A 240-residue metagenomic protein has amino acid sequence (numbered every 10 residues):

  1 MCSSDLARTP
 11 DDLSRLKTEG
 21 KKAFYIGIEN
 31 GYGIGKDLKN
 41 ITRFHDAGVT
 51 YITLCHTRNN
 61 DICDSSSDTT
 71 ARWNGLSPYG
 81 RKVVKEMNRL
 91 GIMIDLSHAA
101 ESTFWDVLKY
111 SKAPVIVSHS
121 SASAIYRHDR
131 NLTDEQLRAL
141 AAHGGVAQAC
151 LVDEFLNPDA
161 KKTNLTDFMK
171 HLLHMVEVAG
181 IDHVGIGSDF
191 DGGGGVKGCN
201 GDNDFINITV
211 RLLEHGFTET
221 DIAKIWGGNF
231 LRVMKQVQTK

Functional and structural regions predicted by a protein language model:
M1-S3: Short, small-residue-biased leader/transition segments that mark boundaries at the very start of proteins
A7-P10, E19-N30, L38-R58: Extended substrate/RNA-proximal surfaces in nucleic-acid metabolism proteins
T9, G27-G31, T57-N59, I92 (+4 more regions): Active-site beta-loop-alpha junctions enriched in small/polar residues
T9, G48, I94, H119 (+4 more regions): Conserved, mostly hydrophobic/aromatic
F24-I28, I52-L54, I94-L96, V115-S118 (+2 more regions): Hydrophobic faces of well-ordered beta-strands that scaffold small-molecule active sites in alpha/beta enzyme cores
K36-D46, D68-I116, D129-H143, T166-D182: Histidine/acidic residue-rich metal-binding segments in metalloenzymes
C150-L151, A179-D202: Short acidic/histidine-rich active-site segments
N200-K240: Mid-to-C-terminal alpha-helical segments outside catalytic/metal-binding sites
